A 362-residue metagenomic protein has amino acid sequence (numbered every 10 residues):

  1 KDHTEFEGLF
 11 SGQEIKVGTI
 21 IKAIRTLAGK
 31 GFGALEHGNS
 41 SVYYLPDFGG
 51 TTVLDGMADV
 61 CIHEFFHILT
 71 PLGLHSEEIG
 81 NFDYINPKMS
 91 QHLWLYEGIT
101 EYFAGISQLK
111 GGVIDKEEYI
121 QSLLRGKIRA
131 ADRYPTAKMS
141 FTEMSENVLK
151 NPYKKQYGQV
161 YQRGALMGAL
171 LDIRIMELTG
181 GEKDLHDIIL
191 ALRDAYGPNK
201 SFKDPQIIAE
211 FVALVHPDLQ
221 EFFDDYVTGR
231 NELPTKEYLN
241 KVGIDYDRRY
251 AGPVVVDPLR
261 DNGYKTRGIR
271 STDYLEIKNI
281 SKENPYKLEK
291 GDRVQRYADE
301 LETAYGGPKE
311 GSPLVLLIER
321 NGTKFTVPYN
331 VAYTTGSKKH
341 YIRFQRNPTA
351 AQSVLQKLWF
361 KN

Functional and structural regions predicted by a protein language model:
K1-H92: Juxtacatalytic substrate-recognition/specificity segment
F6, L95-Q108: An active-site-proximal "capping" alpha-helix that borders the catalytic cofactor pocket
L35, V53-A58, K88-Y96, P152-R163 (+1 more regions): Secondary-structure capping and boundary motifs in well-ordered enzyme cores
I62, F66, I106-L109, E117: N-terminal leader/targeting peptides and immediately adjacent processing regions
Y84-N86, E97, K241, Y246: Generic structural "secondary-structure junction" signal
A104-G105, V113-N362: C-terminal recognition in membrane/secretory proteostasis and scaffolding
